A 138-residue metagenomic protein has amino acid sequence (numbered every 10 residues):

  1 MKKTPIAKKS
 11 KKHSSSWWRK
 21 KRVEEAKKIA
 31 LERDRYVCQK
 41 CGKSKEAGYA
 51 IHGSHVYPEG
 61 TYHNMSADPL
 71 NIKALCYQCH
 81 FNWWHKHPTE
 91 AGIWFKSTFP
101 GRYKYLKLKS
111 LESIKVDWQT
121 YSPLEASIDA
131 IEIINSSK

Functional and structural regions predicted by a protein language model:
M1-A26, K43-A47, L106-K138: A boundary/linker detector
K3-K9, V23-I29, K73, K86-K96: Positively charged, helix-rich recognition surfaces that bind polyanionic ligands
R22-H52, C76: Short cysteine-rich loop/turn motifs with clustered Cys
I29, R33, W94, T98 (+2 more regions): Residues that form generic nucleotide/phosphate-binding pockets
Q39-I72, W83: Histidine-centered nuclease catalytic patch
G42-E46, N71-K96, P100: Short Cys/His-centered divalent metal-binding micro-motifs
